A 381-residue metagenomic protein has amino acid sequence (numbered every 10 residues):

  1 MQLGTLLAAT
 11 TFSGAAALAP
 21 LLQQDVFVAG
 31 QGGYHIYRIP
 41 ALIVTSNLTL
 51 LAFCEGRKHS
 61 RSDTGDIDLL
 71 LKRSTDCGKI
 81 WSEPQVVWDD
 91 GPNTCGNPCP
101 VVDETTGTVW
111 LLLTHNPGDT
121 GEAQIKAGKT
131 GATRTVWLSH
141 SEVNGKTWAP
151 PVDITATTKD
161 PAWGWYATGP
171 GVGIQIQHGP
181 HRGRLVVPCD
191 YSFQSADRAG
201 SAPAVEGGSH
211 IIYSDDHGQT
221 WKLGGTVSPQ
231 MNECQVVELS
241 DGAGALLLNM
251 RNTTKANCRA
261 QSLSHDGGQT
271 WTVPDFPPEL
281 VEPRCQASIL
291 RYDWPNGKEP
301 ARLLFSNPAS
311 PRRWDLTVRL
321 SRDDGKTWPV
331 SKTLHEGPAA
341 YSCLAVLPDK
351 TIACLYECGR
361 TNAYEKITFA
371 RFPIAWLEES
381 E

Functional and structural regions predicted by a protein language model:
M1-L7: Bacterial N-terminal signal peptides that target proteins for export
L7-L18: Hydrophobic h-region of N-terminal signal peptides that target proteins for export in Gram-negative bacteria
A17-E381: Asp-box/BNR beta-propeller blade signature and adjacent active/binding-site loops in extracellular glycan-interacting
